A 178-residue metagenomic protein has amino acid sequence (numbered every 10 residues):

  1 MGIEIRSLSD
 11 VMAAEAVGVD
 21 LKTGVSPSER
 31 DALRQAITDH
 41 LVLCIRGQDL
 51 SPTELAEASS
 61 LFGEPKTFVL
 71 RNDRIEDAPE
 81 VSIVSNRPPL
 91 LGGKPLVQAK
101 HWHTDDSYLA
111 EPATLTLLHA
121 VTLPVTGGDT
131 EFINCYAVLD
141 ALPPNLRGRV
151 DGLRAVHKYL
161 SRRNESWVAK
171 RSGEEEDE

Functional and structural regions predicted by a protein language model:
M1-E178: Non-heme Fe(II) oxygenase catalytic core, chiefly the N-lobe of the double-stranded beta-helix
